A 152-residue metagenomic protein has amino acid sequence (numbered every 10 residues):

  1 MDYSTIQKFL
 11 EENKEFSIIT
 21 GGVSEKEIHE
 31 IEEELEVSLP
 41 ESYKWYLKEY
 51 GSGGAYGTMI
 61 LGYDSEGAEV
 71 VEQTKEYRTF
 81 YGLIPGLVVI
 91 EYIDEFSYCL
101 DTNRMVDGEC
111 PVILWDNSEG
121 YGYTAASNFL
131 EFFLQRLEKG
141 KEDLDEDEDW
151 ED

Functional and structural regions predicted by a protein language model:
M1-Y98, R104-M105, L144-D145: A surface-exposed partner-binding patch
E91-I93, N103, W115-D116, N128: Structured loops at beta-to-helix junctions and adjacent beta-edge loops in soluble globular domains
C99-N103, P111, A125: A short secondary-structure junction signal
G108-L114: Intrinsically disordered, low-complexity regulatory segments enriched in Ser/Thr/Pro and charged residues
E119-K139: Compact, glycine/acidic-enriched structural inserts
D145-D152: Short acidic DE-rich linear segments
